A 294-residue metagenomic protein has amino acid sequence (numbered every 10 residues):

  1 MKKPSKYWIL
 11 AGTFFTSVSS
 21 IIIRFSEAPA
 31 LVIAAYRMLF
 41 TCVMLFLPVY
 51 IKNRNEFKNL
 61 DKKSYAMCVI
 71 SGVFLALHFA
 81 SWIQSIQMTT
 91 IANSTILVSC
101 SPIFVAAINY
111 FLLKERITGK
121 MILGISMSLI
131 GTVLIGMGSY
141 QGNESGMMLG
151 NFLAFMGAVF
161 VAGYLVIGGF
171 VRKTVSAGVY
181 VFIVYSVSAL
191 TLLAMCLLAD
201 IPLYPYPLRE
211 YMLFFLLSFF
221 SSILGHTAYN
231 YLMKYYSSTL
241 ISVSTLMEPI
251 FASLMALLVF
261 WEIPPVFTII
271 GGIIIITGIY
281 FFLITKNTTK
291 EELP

Functional and structural regions predicted by a protein language model:
M1-F14, C42-I70, F111, R116-I122 (+5 more regions): Membrane-interface interhelical linkers
M1-Y36, T41, V73, S81 (+2 more regions): Glycine-/small-residue-enriched transmembrane alpha-helix faces in small-molecule transporters and effluxers
A11, Y36, I70, L97-V98 (+4 more regions): Hydrophobic core positions of alpha-helical segments in small-molecule transporters and transporter systems
A11-V18, I22, P48, V69-M88 (+6 more regions): Hydrophobic alpha-helical transmembrane segments of multi-pass membrane transport proteins, especially secondary
S17, C42-V43, L129, S186-L190 (+2 more regions): Small-residue-rich packing faces within the transmembrane alpha-helices of Major Facilitator Superfamily
S26, I33, R37, S85 (+10 more regions): Hydrophobic/aromatic residues within transmembrane alpha-helices of multi-pass small-molecule transporters
L45, V69, I117-S139, A158 (+3 more regions): Hydrophobic transmembrane alpha-helices of multi-pass small-molecule transport proteins
L47-K52, S101-S126, I250-I270: C-terminal transmembrane-helix exit sites in multi-pass transporters
